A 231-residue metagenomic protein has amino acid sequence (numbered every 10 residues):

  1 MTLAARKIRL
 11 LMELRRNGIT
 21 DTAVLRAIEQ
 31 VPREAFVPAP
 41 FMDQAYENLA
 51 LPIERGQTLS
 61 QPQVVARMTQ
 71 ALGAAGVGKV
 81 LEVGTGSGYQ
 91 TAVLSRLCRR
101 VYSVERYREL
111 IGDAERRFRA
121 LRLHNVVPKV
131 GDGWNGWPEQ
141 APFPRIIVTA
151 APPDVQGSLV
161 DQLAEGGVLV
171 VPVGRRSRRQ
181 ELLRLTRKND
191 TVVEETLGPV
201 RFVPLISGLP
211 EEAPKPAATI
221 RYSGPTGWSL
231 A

Functional and structural regions predicted by a protein language model:
M1-L81, T85, Y89-V93, L97 (+4 more regions): Class I SAM-dependent transferase core
G73-V193: Conserved nucleotide-cofactor-binding alpha/beta core module
